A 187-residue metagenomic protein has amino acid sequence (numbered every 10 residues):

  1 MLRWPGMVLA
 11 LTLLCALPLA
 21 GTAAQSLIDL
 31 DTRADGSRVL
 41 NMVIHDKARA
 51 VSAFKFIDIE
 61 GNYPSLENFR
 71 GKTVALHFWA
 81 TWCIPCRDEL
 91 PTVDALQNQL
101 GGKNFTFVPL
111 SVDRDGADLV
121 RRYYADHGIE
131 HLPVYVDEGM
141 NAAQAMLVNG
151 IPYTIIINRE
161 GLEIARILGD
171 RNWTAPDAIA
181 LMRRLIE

Functional and structural regions predicted by a protein language model:
M1-A53, E187: N-terminal targeting signals for export/organelle localization
V51-S52, V74, I151-Y153: Short loop/turn microsegments at loop-to-beta-strand junctions
K55-F56, I156: Hydrophobic beta-strand positions
I59, F69, R159: Short, ordered coil/turn segments that flank beta-strands lining enzyme active or ligand-binding pockets
P64-R87: Short active-site neighborhood of thiol/selenol oxidoreductases, capturing the structured segment around
V74-L76, V108-L110, I155: Conserved hydrophobic packing residues within short motifs/helices of P-loop NTPase cores of ABC-family ATPases
R87-H127, E138-Q144: Structural microenvironment flanking redox-active thiols in thiol-disulfide oxidoreductases
A125-H131, D137-L185: Thiol/disulfide oxidoreductase modules built on the thioredoxin-like
